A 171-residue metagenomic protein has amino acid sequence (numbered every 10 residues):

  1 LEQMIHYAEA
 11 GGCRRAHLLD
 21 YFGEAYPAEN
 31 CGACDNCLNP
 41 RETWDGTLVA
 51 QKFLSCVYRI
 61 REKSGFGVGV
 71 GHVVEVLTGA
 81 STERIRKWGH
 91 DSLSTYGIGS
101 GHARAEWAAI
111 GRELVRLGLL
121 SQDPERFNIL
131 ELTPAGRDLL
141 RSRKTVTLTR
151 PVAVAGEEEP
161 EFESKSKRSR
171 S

Functional and structural regions predicted by a protein language model:
L1-Q3, G11-L19, Y26-S171: Accessory DNA-binding and partner-docking regions appended to nucleic-acid-acting proteins, especially the terminal
